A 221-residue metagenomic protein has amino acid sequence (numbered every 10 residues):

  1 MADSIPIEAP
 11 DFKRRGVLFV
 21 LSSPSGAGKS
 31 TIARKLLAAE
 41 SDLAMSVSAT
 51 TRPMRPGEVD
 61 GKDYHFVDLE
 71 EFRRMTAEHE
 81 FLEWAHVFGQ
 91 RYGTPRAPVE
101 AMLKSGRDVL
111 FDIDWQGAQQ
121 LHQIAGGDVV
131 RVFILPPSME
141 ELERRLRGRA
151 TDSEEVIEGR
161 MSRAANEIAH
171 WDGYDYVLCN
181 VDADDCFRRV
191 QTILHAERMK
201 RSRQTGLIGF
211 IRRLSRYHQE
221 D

Functional and structural regions predicted by a protein language model:
M1-L18, S41: Extreme N-terminal, non-catalytic leader segments that precede Walker-type/kinase nucleotide-binding cores
A2-E8, T151-D152, N166-D221: NTP-dependent small-molecule kinase module
S22-P24: P-loop (Walker A) phosphate-binding loop of NTP-binding proteins
K29: Conserved lysine of the Walker
I32-R34: Post-Walker A alpha-helix
S41-M54: Short beta-strand-centered segment that lines the nucleotide-binding/catalytic pocket of NTP-utilizing
M54-K62: P-loop NTPase switch/communication element
E70-E80, T94-T151, I168: ATP-dependent NMP and nucleoside kinases share a basic, alpha-helical "lid"
